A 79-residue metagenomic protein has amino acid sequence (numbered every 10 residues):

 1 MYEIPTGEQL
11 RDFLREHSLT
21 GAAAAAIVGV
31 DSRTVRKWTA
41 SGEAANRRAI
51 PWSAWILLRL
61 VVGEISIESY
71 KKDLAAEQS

Functional and structural regions predicted by a protein language model:
M1-H17, G63: A short, Lys/Arg-rich alpha-helix, primarily the initiator
H17, I67-S79: Helix-turn-helix/homeodomain-like alpha-helical modules used for DNA recognition and transcription-factor dimerization
A23-A26: Short alpha-helical "recognition helix" segments of helix-turn-helix
G29-R48: Recognition helix of helix-turn-helix/homeodomain-like DNA-binding domains that insert into the DNA major groove
A44-S69: DNA major-groove recognition helix of helix-turn-helix/homeodomain DNA-binding modules
